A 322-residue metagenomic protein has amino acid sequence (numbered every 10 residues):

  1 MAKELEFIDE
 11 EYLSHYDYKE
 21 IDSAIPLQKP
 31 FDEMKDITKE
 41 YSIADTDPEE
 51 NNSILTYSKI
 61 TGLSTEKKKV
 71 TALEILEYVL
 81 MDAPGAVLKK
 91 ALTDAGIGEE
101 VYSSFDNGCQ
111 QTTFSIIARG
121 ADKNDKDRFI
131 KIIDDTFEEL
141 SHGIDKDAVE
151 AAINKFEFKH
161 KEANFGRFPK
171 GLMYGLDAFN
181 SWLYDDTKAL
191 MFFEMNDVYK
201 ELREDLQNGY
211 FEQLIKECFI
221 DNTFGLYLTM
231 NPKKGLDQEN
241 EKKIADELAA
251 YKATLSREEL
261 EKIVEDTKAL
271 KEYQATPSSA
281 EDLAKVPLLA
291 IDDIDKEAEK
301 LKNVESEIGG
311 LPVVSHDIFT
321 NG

Functional and structural regions predicted by a protein language model:
M1-K29, E50-E66, A72, Y78 (+1 more regions): Charge-rich, well-structured scaffold segments of protease-associated domains
M34-D45, H160-N164: Short, low-order "capping/linker" segments at domain edges
S42-T46, E100-D106, V314-D317: Short beta-strand/turn micro-motifs at beta-sheet edges
T46-T56, S64-E66, D295-G322: Active-site-adjacent "gating/activation" loops or surface patches in catalytic cores
